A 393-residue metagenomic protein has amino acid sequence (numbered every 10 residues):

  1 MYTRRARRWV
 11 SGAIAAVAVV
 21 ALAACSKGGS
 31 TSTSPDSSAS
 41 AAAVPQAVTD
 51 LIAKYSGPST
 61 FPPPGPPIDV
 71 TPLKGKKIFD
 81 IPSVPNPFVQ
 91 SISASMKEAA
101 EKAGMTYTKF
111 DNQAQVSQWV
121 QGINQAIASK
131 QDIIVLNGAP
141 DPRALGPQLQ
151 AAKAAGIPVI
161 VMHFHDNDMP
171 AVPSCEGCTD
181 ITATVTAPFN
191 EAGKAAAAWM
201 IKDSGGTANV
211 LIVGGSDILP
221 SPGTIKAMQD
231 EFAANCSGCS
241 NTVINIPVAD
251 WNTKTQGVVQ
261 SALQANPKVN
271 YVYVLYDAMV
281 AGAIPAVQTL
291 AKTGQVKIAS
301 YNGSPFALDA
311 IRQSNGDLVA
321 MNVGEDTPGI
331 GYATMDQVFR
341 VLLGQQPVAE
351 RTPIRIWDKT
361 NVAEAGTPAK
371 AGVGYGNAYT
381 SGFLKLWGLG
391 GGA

Functional and structural regions predicted by a protein language model:
V20-A24: C-terminal motif of bacterial Sec signal peptides marking the signal peptidase cleavage site
C25-P35: Bacterial lipoprotein signal-peptidase II cleavage site
D36-K76, N235, D326-A393: Hinge/cleft segment of the Venus flytrap/periplasmic-binding protein
A39-S95, T108-V120, Q125, S129 (+3 more regions): Extracytoplasmic "Venus flytrap"
G65, W119, T182-N209, G223 (+3 more regions): Hydrophobic alpha-helical segments within soluble ligand-binding/sensing domains
F79, K130-A139, P158-H163, L211-I212 (+4 more regions): Periplasmic-binding protein-like
A139-A154, M228, P247-A310: Hydrophobic alpha-helical
R143, Q148-E191, S304-G316: Flexible loop/hinge segments that line or gate small-molecule binding clefts
